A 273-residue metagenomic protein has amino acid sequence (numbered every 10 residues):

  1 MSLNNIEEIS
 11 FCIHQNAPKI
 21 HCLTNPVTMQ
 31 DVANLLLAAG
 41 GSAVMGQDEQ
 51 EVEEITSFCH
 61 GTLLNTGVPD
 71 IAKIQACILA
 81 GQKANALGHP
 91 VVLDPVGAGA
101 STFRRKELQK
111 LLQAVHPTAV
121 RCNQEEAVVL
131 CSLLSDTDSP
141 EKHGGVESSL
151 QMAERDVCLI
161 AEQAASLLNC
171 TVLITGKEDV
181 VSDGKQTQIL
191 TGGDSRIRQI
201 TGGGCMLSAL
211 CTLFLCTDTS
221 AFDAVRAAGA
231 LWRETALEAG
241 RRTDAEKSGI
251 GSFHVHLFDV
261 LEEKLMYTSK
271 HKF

Functional and structural regions predicted by a protein language model:
S2-L93: Conserved N-terminal subdomain of the carbohydrate kinase-like
P69-A72, G97-S101, V180, I197: Short, small-residue-enriched loops and turns at beta-alpha junctions that line or gate enzyme active sites
K73-C122: Glycine/small-residue-rich loop that forms an oxyanion/phosphate-binding "nest" at active or ligand-binding sites
R104-T187: Conserved phosphate/ATP/ADP-binding segment of small-molecule kinases
V129, Q199-A230: Short, small-residue alpha-helix embedded
I160-A165, A221-A236: Short, well-structured alpha-helical segments that form the helix of a local strand-helix-strand
L190-T201: Short pre-catalytic strand/loop immediately N-terminal to key active-site residues, enriched for Gly-Thr
R233-F273: Charged C-terminal helix
